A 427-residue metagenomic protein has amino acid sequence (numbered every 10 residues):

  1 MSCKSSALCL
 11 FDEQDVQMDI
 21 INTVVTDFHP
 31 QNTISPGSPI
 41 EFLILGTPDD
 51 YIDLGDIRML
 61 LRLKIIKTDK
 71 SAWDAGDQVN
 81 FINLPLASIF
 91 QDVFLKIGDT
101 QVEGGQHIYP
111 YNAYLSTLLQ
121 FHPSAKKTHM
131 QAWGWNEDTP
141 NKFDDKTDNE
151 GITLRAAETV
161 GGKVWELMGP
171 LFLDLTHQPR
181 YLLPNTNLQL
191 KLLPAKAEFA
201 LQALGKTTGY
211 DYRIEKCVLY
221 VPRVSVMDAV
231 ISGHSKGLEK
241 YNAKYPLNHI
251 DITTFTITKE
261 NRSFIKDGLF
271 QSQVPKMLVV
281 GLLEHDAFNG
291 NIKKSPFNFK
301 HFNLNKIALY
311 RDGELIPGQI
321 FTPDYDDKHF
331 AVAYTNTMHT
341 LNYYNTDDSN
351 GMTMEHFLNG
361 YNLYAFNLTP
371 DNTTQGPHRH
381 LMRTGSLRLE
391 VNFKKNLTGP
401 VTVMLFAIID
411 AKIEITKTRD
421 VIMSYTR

Functional and structural regions predicted by a protein language model:
M1-R427: Short, low-complexity Pro/Thr/Gly
